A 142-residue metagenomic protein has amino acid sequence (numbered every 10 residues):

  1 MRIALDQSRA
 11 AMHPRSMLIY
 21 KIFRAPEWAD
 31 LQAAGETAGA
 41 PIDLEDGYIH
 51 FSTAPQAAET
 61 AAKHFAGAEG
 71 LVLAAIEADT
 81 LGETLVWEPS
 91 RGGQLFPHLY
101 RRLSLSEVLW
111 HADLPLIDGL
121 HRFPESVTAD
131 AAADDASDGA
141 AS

Functional and structural regions predicted by a protein language model:
P14-S142: Conserved, structured core segments of small domains
